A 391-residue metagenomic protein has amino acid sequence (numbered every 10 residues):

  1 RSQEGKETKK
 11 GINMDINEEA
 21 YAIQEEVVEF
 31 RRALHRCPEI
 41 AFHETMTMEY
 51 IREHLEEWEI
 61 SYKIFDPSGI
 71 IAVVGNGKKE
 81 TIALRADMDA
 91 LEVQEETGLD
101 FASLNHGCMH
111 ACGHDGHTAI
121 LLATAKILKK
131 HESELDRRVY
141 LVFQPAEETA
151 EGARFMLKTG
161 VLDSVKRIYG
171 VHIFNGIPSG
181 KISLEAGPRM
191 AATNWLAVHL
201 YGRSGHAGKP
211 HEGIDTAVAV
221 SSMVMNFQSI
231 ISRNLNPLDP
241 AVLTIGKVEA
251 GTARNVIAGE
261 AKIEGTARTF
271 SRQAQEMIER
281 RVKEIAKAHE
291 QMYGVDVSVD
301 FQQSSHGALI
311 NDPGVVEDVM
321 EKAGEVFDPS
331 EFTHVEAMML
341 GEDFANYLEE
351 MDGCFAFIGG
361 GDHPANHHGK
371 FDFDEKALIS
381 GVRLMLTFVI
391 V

Functional and structural regions predicted by a protein language model:
R1-N13: Short, Lys/Arg-enriched N-terminal segments with co-localized hydrophobic residues within the first ~10-30 amino acids
D15-H110, D115, A119-L135: Acidic/His- and Gly-rich active-site-bordering loop/insert found across diverse amide/peptide-bond hydrolases
I23-F30, H43-H54, E80, C108 (+14 more regions): General structural feature for long, well-ordered alpha-helical segments within catalytic domains of soluble enzymes
L34, L84, H114, L141 (+7 more regions): Divalent metal-coordination and catalytic microenvironments
G69, L91-V93, L99-M109, D115-G116 (+2 more regions): Histidine/acidic-residue-rich, glycine-tolerant segments that coordinate divalent metal ions
A83-R85, L196, F355-G360: Non-cysteine beta-strand/loop elements that form the S-adenosyl-L-methionine
S221-V391: Metal-dependent amide/peptide-bond hydrolase catalytic core, centered on the "pita-bread" metallohydrolase fold
